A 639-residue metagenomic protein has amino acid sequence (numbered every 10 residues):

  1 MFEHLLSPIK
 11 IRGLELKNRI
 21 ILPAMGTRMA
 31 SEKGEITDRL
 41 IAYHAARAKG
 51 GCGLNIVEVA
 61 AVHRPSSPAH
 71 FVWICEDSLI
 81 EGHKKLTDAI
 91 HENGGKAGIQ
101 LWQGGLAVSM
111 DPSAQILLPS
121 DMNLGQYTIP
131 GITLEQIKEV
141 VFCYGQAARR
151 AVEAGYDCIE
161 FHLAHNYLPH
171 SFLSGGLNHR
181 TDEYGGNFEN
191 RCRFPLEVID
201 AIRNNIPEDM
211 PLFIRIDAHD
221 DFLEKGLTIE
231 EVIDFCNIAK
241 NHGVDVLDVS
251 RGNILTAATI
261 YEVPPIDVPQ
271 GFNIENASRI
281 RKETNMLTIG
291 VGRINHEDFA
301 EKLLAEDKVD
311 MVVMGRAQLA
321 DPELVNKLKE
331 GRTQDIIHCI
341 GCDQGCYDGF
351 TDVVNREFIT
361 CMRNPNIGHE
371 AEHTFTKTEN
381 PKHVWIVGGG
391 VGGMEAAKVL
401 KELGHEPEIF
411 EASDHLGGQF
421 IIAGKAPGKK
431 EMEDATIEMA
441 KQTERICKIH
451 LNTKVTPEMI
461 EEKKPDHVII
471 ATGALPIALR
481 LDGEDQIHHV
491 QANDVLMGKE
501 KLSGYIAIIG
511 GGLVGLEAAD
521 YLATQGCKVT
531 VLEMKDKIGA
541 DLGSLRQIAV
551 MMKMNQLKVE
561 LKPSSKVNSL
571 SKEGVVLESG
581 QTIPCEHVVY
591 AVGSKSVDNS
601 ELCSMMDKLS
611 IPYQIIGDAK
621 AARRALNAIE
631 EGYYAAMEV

Functional and structural regions predicted by a protein language model:
M1-V387, V391, E395-P407, H415 (+2 more regions): Flavin-dependent oxidoreductase catalytic cores
I199, E370-E379, H383, E395-K398 (+6 more regions): Flanking helices and flexible, charged tails adjoining ferredoxin-like Fe-S electron-transfer domains in multi-subunit
I260-I266, D310-M311, I421-G428, M534-G539 (+1 more regions): Short beta-alpha connecting loops at secondary-structure transitions that line or flank enzyme active sites
E323-G341, T453-L475: Small-residue-rich anion-binding loops in enzyme active sites
V353, F420, L479-G483: Conserved catalytic-core motifs of eukaryotic protein kinase domains, centered on the activation segment
T378-A412, L451-K464, T472-H488, A492-S544 (+2 more regions): Rossmann-like dinucleotide/flavin-binding elements
E406-I446, Y521-S565: Rossmann-like dinucleotide-binding cores of NAD(P)H-dependent redox enzymes
I437-A440, S571, C603: Extended, charged coiled-coil helical stalks used as long, distance-spanning scaffolds in large assemblies
